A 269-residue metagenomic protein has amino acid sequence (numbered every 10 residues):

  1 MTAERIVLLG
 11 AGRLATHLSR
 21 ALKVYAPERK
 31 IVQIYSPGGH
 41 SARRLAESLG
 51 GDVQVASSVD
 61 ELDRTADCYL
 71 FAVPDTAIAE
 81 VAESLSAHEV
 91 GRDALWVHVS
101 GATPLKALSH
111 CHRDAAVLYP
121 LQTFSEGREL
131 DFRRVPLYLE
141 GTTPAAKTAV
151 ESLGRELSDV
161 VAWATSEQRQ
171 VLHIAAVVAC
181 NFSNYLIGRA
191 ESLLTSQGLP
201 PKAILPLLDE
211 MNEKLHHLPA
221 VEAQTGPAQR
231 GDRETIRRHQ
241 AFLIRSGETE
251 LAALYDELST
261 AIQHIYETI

Functional and structural regions predicted by a protein language model:
M1-E61: NAD(P)+-binding Rossmann beta1-loop-alpha1 motif at the extreme N-terminus of oxidoreductases
A3-R5, D93, R134: Phosphate-coordination loops involved in phosphoryl transfer and adenosine-cofactor binding
T16, R20-V24, E47, E83 (+3 more regions): Short, well-ordered alpha-helices that flank and scaffold nucleotide-derived cofactor binding pockets
L18, H40-S48, D52, D114 (+4 more regions): Internal alpha-helical scaffold of NAD(P)-dependent oxidoreductase catalytic cores
G39, R43, S48-E129: Rossmann-like NAD(P)(H) cofactor-binding subdomain of soluble oxidoreductases
D209-I269: Interdomain hinge/lid region at the active-site interface of Rossmann-like NAD(P)-dependent oxidoreductases
